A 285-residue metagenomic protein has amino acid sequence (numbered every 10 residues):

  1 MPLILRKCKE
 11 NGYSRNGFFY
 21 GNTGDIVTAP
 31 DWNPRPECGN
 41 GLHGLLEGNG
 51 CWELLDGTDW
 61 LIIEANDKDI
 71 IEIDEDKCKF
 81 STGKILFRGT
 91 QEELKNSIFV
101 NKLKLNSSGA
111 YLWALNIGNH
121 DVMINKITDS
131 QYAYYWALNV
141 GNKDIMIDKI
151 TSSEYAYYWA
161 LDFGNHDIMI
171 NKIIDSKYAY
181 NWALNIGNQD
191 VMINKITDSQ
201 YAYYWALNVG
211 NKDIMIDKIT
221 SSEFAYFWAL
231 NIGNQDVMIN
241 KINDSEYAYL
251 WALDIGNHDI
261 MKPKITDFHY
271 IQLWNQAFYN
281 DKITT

Functional and structural regions predicted by a protein language model:
M1-T285: Short, glycine-biased loop/turn motifs at secondary-structure junctions and in low-complexity Ser/Thr/Pro-rich termini
